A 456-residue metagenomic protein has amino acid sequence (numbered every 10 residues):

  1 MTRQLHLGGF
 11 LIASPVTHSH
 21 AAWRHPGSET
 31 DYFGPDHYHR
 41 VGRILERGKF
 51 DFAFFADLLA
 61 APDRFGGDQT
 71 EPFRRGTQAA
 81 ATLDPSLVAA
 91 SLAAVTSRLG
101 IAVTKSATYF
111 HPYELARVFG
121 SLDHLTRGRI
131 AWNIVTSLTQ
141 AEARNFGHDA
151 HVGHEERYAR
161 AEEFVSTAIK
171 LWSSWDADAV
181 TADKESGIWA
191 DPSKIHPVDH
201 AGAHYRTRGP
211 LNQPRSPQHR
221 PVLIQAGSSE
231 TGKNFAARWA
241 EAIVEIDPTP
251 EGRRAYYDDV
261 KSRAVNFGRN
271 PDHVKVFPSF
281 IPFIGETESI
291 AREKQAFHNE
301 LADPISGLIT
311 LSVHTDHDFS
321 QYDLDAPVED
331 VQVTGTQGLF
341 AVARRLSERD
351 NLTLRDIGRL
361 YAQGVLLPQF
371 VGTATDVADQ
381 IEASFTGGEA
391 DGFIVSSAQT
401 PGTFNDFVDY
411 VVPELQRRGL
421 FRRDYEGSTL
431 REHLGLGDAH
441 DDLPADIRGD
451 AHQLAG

Functional and structural regions predicted by a protein language model:
M1-G456: N-terminal glycine-rich cofactor-binding segment that shapes the pocket for flavin-like pterin cofactors
